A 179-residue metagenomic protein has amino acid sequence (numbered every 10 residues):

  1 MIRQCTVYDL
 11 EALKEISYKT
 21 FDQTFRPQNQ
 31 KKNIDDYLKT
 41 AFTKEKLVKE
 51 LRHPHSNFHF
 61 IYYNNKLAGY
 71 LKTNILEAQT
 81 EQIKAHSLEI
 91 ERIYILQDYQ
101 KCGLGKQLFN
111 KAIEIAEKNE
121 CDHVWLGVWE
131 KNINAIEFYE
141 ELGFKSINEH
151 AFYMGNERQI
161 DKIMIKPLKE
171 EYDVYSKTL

Functional and structural regions predicted by a protein language model:
Q4-L10, K14-P27, D35-D98, F109-K111 (+3 more regions): Acetyl-CoA-dependent GNAT
N65, G69, G103-G105, G143: Conserved phosphate-binding and hydrolysis motifs of nucleotide-dependent enzymes
K84-L88, D122-W125, W129-I136, E140-L179: C-terminal "cap" of GNAT-fold acetyltransferases
L96-D98, C102, E130-K131: Active-site acidic-Proline motif in GNAT/NAT acetyltransferases
K101-E114, E137-E141: Conserved acetyl-CoA-binding loop-helix of GNAT-fold acetyltransferases
C102, N119-D122: Short coil/turn segments at alpha/beta junctions that flank glycine-rich nucleotide-binding fingerprints
